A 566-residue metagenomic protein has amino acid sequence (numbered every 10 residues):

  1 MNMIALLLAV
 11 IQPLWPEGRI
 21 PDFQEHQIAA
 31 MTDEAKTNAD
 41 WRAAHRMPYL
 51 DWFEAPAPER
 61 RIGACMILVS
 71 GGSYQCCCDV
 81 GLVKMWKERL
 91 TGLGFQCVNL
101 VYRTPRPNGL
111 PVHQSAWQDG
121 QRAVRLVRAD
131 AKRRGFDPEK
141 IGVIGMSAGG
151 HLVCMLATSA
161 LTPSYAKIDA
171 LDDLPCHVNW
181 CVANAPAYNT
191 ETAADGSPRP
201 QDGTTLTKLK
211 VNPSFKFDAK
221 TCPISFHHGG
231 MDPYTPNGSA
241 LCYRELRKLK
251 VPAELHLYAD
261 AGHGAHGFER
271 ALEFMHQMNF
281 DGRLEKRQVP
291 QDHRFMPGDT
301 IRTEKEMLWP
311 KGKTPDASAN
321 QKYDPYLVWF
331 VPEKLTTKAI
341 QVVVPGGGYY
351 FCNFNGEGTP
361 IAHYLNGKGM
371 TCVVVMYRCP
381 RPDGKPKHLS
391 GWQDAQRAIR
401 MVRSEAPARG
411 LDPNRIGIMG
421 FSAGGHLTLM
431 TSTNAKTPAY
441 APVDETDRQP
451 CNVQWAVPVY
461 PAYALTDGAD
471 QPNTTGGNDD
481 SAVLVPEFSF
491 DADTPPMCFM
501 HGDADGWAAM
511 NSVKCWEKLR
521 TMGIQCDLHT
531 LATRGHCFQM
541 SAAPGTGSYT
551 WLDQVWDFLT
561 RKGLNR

Functional and structural regions predicted by a protein language model:
V10-E59, D292-L335: N-terminal cap/lid segment of alpha/beta-hydrolase-fold proteins
I62-G71, K338-G346: Short beta-strand element of the alpha/beta-hydrolase
S70-Q75, G230, P345-Y350, D503: Active-site glycine-rich loops that stabilize anionic/oxyanionic intermediates across multiple enzyme folds
C78-D79, M85-W86, L100-P138, N353-N355 (+3 more regions): Catalytic nucleophile-loop/oxyanion-hole region of alpha/beta-hydrolase and closely related hydrolase-like folds
L110, P236-D292, K385, V513-R566: C-terminal catalytic histidine-bearing segment of alpha/beta-hydrolase fold enzymes
R122-L209, P213-K216, R397-T474, D479-A482: Primarily recognizes the serine-hydrolase "nucleophile elbow" in alpha/beta-hydrolase and SGNH/GDSL folds
T190, M231-T235, L465, A504-A508: Acidic catalytic loop of the alpha/beta-hydrolase fold
F226-H228, F499-H501: Short beta-strand/loop motif that positions the catalytic acidic residue of the alpha/beta-hydrolase fold
